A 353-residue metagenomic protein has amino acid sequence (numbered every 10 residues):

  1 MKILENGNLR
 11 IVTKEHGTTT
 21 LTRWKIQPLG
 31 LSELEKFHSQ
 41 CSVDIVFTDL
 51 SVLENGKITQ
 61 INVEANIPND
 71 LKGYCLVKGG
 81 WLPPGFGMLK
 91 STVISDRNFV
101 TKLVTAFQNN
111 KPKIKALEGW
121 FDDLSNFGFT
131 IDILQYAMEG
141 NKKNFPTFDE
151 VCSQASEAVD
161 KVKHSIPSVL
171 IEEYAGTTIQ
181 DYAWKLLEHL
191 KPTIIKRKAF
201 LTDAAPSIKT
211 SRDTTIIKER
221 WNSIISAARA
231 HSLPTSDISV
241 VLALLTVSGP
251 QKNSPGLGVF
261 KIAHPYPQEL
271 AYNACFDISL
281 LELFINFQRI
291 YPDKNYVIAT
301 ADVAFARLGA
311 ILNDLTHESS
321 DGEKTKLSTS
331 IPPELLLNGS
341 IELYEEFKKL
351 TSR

Functional and structural regions predicted by a protein language model:
K2-N295, A310-R353: Active-site-proximal, substrate-binding regions of enzyme catalytic domains and RNA-binding/basic surfaces
D96, D302-V303: Conserved acidic functional residues
Y296-D302: Conserved RecA-like ASCE P-loop NTPase motor core of nucleic-acid helicases/translocases
V303-A310: Acidic, divalent-metal-coordinating active-site segment for phosphoryl/phosphodiester hydrolysis, typified by short
